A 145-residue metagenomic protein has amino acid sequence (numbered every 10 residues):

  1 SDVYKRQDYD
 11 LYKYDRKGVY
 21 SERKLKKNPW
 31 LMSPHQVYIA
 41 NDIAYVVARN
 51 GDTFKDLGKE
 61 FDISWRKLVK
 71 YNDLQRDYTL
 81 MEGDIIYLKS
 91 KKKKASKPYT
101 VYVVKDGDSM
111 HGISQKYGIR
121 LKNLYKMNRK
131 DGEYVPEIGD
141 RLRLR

Functional and structural regions predicted by a protein language model:
S1-Y4: Short, small-residue-biased leader/transition segments that mark boundaries at the very start of proteins
Y12, F54-D56, Q75-D77, M110-G112 (+1 more regions): Short beta-strands and strand-coil junctions in structured, solvent-facing domains, enriched
Y12-I39, R66-K70, Y78, K91-A95: Long, low-complexity, acidic/serine-threonine-proline-glutamine-glycine-rich intrinsically disordered tracts that serve
W30-D62, K92-K126, E137-R141: Primarily a LysM-type cell-wall glycan-binding module
R66-Q75, K97, Y125-D131: N-terminal post-signal-peptidase region of extra-cytosolic proteins
